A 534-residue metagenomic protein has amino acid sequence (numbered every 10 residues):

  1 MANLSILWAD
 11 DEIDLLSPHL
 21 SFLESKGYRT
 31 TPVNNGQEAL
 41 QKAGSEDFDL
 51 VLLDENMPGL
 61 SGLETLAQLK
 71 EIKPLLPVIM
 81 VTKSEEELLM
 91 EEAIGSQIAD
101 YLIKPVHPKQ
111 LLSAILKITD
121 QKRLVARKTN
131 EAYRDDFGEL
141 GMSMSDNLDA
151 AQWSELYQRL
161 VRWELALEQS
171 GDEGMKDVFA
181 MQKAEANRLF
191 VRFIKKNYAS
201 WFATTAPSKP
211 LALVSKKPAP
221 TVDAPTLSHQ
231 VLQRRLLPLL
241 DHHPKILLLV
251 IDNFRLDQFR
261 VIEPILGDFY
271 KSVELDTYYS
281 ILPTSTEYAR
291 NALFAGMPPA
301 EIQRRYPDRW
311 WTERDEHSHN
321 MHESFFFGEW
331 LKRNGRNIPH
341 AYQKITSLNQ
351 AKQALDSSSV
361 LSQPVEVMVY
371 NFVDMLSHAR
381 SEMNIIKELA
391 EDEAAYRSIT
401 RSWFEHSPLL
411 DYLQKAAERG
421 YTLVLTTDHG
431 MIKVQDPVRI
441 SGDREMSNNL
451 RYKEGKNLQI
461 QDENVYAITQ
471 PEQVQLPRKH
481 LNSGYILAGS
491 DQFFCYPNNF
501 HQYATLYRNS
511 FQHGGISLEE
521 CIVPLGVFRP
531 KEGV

Functional and structural regions predicted by a protein language model:
I13-T31: Two-component/phosphorelay signaling modules centered on CheY-like receiver
S21-F22, N56, E91, A114 (+1 more regions): Feature captures the catalytic ectodomains and active-site-proximal regions of enzymes that hydrolyze or transfer
N34-E38, S61-E64: Acidic catalytic/metal-coordinating carboxylates
D47-L52: Active-site beta3 strand of CheY-like receiver
D54, T82: Active-site residues of response regulator receiver
L63-P74: Short amphipathic alpha-helix used as the core "switch/output" element in two-component signaling
E64, E85-D100: Alpha4 helix (beta4-alpha4-beta5 surface) of REC/receiver domains from two-component response regulators
V106-I115: C-terminal output helix
